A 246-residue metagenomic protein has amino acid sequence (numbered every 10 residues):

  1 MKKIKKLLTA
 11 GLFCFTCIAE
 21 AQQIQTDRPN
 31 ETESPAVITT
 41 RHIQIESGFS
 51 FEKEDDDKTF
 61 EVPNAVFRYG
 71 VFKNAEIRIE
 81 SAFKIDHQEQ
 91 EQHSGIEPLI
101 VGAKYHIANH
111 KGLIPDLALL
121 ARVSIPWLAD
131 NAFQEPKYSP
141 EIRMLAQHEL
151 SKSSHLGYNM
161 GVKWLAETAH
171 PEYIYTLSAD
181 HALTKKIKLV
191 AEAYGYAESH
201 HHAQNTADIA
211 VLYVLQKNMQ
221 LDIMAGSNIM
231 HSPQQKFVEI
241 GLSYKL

Functional and structural regions predicted by a protein language model:
M1-D27: Cleavable N-terminal export/targeting peptides
A21-L246: Transmembrane beta-barrel domains of Gram-negative outer membranes and organellar outer membranes
